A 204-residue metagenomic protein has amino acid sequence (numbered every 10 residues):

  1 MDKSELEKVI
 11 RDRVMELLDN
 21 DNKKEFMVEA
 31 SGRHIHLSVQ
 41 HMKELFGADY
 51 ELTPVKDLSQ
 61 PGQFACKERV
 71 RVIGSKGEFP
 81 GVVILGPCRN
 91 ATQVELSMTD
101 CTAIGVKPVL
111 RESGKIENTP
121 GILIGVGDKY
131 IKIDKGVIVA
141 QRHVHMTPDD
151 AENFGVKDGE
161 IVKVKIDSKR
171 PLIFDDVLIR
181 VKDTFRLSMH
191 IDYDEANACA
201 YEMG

Functional and structural regions predicted by a protein language model:
M1-N22: Short, low-complexity, charged amphipathic interaction modules
K24-F26: N-terminal leader/transition segments
E29, H34-S75, P80-G127, K132-G159 (+2 more regions): Short beta-strand-centered segments at strand-helix junctions
R170-V177: Short, Lys/Arg- and Gly-enriched loop/turn segments at beta-strand edges
